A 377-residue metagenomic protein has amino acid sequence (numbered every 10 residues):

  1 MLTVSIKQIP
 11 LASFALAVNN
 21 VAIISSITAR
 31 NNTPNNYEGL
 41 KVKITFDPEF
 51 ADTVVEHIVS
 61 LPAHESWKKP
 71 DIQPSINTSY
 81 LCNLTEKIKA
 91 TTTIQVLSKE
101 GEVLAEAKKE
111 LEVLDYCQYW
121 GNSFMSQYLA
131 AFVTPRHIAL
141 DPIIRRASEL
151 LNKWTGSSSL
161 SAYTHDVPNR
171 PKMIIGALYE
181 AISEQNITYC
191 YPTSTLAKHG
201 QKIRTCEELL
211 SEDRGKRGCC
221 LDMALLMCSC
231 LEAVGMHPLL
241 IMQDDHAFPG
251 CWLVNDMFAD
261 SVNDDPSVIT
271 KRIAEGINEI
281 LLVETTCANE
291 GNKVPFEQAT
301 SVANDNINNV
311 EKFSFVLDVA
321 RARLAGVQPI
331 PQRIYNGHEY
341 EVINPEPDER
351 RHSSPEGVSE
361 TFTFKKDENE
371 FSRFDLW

Functional and structural regions predicted by a protein language model:
M1-W377: A structural boundary/capping signal
